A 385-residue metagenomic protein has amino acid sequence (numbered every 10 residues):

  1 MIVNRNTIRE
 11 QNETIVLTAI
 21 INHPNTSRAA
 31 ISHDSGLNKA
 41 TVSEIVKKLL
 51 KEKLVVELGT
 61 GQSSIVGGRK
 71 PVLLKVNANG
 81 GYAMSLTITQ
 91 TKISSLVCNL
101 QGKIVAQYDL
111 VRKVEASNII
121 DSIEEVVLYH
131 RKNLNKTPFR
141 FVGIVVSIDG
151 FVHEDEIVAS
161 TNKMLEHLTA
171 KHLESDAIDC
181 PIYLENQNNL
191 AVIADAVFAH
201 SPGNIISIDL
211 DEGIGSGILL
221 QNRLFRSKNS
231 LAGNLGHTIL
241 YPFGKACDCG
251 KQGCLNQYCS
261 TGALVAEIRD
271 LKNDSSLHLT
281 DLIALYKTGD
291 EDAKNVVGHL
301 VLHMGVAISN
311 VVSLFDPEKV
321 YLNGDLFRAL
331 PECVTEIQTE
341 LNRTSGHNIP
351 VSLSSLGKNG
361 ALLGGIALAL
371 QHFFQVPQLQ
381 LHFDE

Functional and structural regions predicted by a protein language model:
M1-L58, S64-V111, E115-F139, A199 (+1 more regions): ATP-binding/phosphotransfer module of carbohydrate and carboxylate kinases, centering on a glycine-rich
L73, A83-T87, F141-V145, I205-D209 (+1 more regions): Short glycine-aspartate micro-motif
Q107-D109, C180-K287: Glycine/GP-enriched mid-protein hinge/lid loop-to-helix segment characteristic of carbohydrate kinases
Q107-N204, P331-N342: Glycine-rich phosphate-binding loop and adjoining helix at the ATP-binding site of ATP-dependent phosphoryl-transfer
D149-F151, D211-G213, L326: Short glycine-rich anion-binding loops that position phosphate/pyrophosphate groups of nucleotides and phosphorylated
T161, Y183-N189, D209, S352-N359: Active-site nucleophile and cofactor-binding loops and adjacent substrate-binding regions of central metabolic enzymes
